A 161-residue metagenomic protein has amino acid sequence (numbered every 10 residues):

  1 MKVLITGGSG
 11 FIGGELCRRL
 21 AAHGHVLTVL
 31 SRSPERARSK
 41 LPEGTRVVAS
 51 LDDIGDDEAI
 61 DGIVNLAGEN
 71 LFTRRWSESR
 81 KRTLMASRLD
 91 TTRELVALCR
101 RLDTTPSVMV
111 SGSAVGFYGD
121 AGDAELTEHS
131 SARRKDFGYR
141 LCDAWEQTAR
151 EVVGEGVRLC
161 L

Functional and structural regions predicted by a protein language model:
V3-H23: N-terminal Rossmann NAD(P)H-binding glycine-rich loop of SDR-like oxidoreductase domains
E15, R19, L98, T148: Rossmann-fold NAD(P)-dependent oxidoreductase module
T28: Conserved beta-strand positions in the Rossmann-like core of class I SAM-dependent methyltransferases
S33: Residues in the short beta-alpha loop(s) of Rossmann-like NAD(P)-binding domains
R36-T91: NAD(P)H-binding glycine-rich loop region in Rossmannoid oxidoreductase-like domains and their noncatalytic homologs
I60-I63, S77-M109, R140, Q147: NAD(P)-cofactor binding segment of oxidoreductase domains
T92-D136, C160: Conserved Rossmann-fold NAD(P)-dependent oxidoreductase catalytic core, especially the SDR/UDP-sugar
S113, Q147-L161: Conserved beta-loop-beta element that borders a ligand/cofactor-binding pocket
